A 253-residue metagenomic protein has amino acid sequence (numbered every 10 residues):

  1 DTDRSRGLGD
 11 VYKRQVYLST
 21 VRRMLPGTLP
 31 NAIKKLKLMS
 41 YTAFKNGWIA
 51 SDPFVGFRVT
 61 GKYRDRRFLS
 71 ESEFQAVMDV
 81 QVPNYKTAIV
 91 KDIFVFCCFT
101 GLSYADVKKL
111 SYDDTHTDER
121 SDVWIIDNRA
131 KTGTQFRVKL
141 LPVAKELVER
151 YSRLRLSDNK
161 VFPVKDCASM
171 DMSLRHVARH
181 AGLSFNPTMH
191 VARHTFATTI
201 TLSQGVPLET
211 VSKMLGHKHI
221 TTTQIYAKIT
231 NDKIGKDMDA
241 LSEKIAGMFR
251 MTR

Functional and structural regions predicted by a protein language model:
D1-Y12: Single conserved hydrophobic/aromatic residue that forms the stacking wall/gate of nucleotide- or nucleobase-binding
M24-A32, K45-Y104, K108, Q204: Basic, Lys/Arg- and aromatic-enriched nucleic-acid-binding interface segment
N31, I89-K91, V164-A168, S184-Q204 (+1 more regions): Short basic/aromatic active-site micro-motif
Y63, A130-E149, L156-H176: C-terminal catalytic core of Y-nucleophile DNA break-rejoin enzymes
F68, R129-G133, K145, C167 (+1 more regions): Catalytic-site neighborhood detector that most strongly recognizes the C-terminal catalytic loop/helix of tyrosine
V95, F99, A105-D106, H176 (+2 more regions): C-terminal catalytic core of tyrosine-transesterase DNA break-rejoin enzymes
D114-S121, S184-F185, G205-I225, D232 (+2 more regions): Short, polar N-cap/turn motifs at the start of nucleic acid-interacting alpha helices
L154, L241-R253: C-terminal secondary-structure termini that scaffold catalytic or DNA-interacting sites
